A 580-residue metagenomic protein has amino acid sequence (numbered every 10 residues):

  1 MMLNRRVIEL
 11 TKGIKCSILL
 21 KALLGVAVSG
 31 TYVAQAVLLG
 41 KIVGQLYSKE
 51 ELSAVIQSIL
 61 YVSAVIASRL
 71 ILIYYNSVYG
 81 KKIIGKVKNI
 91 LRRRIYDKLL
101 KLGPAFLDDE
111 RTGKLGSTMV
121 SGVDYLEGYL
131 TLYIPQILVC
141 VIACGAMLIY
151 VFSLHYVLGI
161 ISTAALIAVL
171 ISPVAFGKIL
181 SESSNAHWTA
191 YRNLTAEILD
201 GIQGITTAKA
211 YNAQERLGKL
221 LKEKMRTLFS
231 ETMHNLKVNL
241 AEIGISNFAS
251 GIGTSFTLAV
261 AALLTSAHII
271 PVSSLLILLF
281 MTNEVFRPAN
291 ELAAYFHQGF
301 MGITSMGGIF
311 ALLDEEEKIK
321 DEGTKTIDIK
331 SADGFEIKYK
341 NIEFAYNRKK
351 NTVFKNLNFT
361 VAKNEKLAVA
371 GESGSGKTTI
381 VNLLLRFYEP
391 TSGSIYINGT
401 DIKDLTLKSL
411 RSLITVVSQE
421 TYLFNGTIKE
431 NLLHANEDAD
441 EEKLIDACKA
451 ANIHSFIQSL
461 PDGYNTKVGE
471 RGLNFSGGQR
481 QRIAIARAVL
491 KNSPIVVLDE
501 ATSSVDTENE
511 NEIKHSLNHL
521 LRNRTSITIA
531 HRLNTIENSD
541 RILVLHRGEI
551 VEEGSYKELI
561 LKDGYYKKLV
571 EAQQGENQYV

Functional and structural regions predicted by a protein language model:
M1-Y32, L52-S58, N76, G80 (+11 more regions): Membrane-integrated ABC transporters
K12, C16-L72, S153-V157, V272: Transmembrane helix-loop-helix hairpins at lipid-water interfaces of multipass membrane proteins, especially the type-1
L23, A27, T31, Q35 (+3 more regions): Hydrophobic alpha-helical transmembrane segments of ABC transporter permease domains
Y61-I73, L166-A168, S172, N239-G253 (+1 more regions): Hydrophobic alpha-helical segments in the permease module
E110-G113, S117, A186-L236, T324: Loop segments that connect adjacent transmembrane helices in multi-pass transporters
A190, A213, K237, V285-D314: Cytosolic ends of transmembrane helices, especially the final helix of ABC transmembrane type-1 domains
K330-V580: ABC-type nucleotide-binding domain
